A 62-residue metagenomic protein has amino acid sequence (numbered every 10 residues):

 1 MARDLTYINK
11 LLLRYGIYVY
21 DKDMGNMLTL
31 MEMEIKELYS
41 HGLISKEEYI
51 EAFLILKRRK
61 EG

Functional and structural regions predicted by a protein language model:
M1-G25: N-terminal acidic leader/helix
N26-G62: Short, charge-rich amphipathic interface segments used for partner binding and complex assembly
